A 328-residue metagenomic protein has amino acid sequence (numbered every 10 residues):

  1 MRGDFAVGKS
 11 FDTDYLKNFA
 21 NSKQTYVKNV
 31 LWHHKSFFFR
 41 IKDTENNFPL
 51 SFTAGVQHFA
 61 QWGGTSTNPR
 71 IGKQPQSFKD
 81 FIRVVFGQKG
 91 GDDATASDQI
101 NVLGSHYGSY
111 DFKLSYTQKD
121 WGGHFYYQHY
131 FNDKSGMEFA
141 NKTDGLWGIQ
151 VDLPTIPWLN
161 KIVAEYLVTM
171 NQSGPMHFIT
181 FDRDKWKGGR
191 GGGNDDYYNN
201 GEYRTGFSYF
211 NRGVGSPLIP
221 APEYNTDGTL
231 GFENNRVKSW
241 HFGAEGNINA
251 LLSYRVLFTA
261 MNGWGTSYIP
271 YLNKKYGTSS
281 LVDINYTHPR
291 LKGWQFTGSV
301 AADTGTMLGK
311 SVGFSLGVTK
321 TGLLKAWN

Functional and structural regions predicted by a protein language model:
M1-P69: Internal, well-ordered domain-core segments that constitute the primary functional module of diverse proteins
T13-F19, Q61-K73, M137, G174-F178 (+2 more regions): Outer-membrane beta-barrel and related beta-rich outer-membrane complex signature in Gram-negative bacteria
Y15-N18, G63-S97: Acidic/polar loop-and-plug regions of large Gram-negative outer-membrane beta-barrel proteins
F39, F81-I82, L114, A244: Broad structural signal for hydrophobic residues in well-ordered alpha-helices, predominantly aliphatic
G91-N328: Outer-membrane beta-barrel pore domains
